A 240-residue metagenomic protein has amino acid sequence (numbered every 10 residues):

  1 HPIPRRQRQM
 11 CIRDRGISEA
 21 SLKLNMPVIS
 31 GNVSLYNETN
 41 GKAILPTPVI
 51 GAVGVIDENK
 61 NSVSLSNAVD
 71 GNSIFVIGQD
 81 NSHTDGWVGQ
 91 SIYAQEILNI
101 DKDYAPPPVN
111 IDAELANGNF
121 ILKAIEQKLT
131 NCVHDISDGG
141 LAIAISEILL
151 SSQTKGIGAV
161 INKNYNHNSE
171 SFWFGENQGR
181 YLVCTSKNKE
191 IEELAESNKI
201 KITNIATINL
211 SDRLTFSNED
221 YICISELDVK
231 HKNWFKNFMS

Functional and structural regions predicted by a protein language model:
H1-I12: Single conserved hydrophobic/aromatic residue that forms the stacking wall/gate of nucleotide- or nucleobase-binding
P2, A113, S137: Short, contiguous, pocket-lining structural segments that sit at or immediately flank catalytic/ligand-binding sites
P2, S34-L35, A52-V55, N61-S64 (+9 more regions): Residue-level preference for alpha-helix termini and adjacent loops
Q9, S18, L22-L24, I44-V109 (+3 more regions): Mobile "lid/hinge" segments at catalytic clefts and subdomain interfaces of large enzymes
R13-A20, L24, I29, V33-P48 (+3 more regions): Glycine-/charge-enriched secondary-structure boundary and capping motifs
V109-A116: C-terminal transmembrane module of polytopic alpha-helical membrane proteins
